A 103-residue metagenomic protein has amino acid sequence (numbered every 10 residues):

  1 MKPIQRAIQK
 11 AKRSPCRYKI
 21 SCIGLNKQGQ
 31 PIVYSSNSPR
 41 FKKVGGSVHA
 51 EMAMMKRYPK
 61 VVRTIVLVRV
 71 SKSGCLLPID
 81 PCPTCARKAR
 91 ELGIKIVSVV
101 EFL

Functional and structural regions predicted by a protein language model:
M1-L103: Zinc-dependent deaminase catalytic domain
